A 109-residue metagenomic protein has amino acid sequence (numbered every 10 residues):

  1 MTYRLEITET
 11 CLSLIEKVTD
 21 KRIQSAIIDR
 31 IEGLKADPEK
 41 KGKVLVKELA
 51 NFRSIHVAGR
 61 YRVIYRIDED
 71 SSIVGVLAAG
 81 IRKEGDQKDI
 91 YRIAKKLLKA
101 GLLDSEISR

Functional and structural regions predicted by a protein language model:
M1-I28, D104-R109: Arg/Lys-rich, positively charged N-terminal/basic patches that mediate binding to nucleic acids
R4, S13, V57, R66-R109: Enriched for short, Lys/Arg-rich terminal
T10, A50, I81: Residues that form or immediately flank small-molecule/cofactor binding pockets and catalytic motifs
V18, L45, L49, A79: Hydrophobic pocket-lining residues within nucleotide cofactor-binding pockets
Q24, K41-G42, I73: Internal amphipathic alpha-helical segments of the cytochrome P450 catalytic fold
E32-V57: A short, surface-exposed loop/turn module that caps and links secondary-structure elements
Y61-V63: Histidine-centered metal-chelating micro-motifs
